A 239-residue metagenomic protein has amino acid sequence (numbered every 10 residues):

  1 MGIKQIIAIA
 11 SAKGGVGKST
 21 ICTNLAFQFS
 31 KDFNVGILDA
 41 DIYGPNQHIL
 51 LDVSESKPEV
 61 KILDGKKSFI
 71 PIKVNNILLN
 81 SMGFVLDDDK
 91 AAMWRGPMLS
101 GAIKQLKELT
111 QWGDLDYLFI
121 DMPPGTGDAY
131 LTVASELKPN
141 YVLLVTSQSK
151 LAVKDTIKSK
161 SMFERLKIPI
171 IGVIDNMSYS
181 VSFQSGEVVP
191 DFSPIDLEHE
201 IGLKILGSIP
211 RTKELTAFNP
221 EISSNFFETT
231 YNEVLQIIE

Functional and structural regions predicted by a protein language model:
I3, G14, Q47, N80 (+6 more regions): Residue-level signature of catalytic and energy-coupling elements of molecular machines, predominantly ATP/GTP-dependent
Q5-D39: Walker A/P-loop phosphate-binding motif and the immediately C-terminal alpha-helix
K18-T23, P45-N46, M122-Y130, A152-D155: Short glycine/serine/threonine-rich phosphate/pyrophosphate-binding segments that cradle anionic phosphate groups
F33-G36, A40-V85, D191: Phosphate-binding loop that captures ATP/GTP phosphates
I42-Y43, V85-D87, P124-G125, Q148-A152 (+2 more regions): Conserved nucleotide-binding/hydrolysis micro-motifs of P-loop NTPases
G83-V133: Phosphate-binding/switch loop-helix module in NTP-utilizing enzymes
G113-I120, T126, K138-S159: Conserved Switch II/interswitch segment of TRAFAC-class P-loop GTPases
M162-E239: C-terminal lobe/tail of nucleotide-utilizing enzymes
